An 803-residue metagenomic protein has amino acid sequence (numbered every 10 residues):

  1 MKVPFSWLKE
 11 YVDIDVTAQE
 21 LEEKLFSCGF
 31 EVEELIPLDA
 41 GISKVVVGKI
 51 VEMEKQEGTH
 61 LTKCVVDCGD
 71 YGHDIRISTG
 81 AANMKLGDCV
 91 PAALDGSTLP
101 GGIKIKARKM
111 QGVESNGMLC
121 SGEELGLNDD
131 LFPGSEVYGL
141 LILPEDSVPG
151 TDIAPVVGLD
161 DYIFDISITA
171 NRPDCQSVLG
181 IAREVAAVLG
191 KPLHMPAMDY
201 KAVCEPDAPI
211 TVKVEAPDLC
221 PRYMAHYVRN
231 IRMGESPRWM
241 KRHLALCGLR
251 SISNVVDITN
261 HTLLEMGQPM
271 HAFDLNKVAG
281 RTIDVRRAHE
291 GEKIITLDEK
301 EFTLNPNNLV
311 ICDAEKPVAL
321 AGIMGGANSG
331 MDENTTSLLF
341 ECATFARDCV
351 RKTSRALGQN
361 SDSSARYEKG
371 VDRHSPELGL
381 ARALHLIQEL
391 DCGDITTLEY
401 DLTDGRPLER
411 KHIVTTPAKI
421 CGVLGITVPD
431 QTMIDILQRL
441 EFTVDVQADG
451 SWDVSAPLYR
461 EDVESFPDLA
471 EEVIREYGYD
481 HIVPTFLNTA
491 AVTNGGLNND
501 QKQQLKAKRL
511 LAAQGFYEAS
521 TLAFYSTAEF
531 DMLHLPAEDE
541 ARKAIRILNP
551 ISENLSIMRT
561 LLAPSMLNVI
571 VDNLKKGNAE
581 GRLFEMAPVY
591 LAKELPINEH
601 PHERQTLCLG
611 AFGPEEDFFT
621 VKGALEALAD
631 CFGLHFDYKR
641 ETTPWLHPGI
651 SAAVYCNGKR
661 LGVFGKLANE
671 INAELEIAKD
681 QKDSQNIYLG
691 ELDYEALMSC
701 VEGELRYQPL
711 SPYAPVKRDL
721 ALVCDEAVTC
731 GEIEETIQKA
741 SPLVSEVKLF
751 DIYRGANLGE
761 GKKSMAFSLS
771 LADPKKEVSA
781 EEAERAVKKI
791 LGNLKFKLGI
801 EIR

Functional and structural regions predicted by a protein language model:
M1-A202, P206, L339, G358 (+5 more regions): Phosphate-backbone binding interfaces of nucleic-acid-interacting proteins
K2, E20, R439-F442, D462 (+4 more regions): A carboxyl-terminal module marker
F5, E23, M53-K55, L189 (+2 more regions): Glycine/proline-enriched, intrinsically flexible loops and inter-domain linkers
E33, V47-S78, L246, T259-N328: Conserved mixed alpha/beta core segments that line enzyme active sites in large multi-domain catalysts
D39-S43, Y200-A202, A491-V492, G496 (+3 more regions): Beta-rich nucleic-acid/ligand-interaction surfaces
E114-D130, S135-L140, A154, Y162 (+4 more regions): Mobile "lid/hinge" segments at catalytic clefts and subdomain interfaces of large enzymes
V185, L189-V214, D391-I420: Terminal amphipathic helices with adjacent charged low-complexity linkers/tails
I413-A579, R718, S770-P774, E782-R803: Extended, well-folded interaction surfaces typified by the phenylalanyl-tRNA synthetase beta subunit core
